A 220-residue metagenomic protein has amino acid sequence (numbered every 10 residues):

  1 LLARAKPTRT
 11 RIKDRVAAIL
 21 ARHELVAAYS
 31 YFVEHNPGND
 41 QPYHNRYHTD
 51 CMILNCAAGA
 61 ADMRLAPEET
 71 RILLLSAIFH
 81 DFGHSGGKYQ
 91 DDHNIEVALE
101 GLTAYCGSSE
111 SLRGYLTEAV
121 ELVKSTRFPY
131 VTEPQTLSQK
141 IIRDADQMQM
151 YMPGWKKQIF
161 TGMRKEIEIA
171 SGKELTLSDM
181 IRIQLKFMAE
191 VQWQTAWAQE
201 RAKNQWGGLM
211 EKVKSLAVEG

Functional and structural regions predicted by a protein language model:
L1-R15, G38, P42-Y47, L54-P67 (+3 more regions): Divalent metal-dependent phosphate-bond-processing catalytic cores, especially two-metal-ion Mg2+/Mn2+ enzymes that act
T10-H35, H48: Short alpha-helical hairpin
R22-A27, E110-V120, L177-S178: Short, surface-exposed acidic
C51-C56, H93-S108: An active-site-proximal "capping" alpha-helix that borders the catalytic cofactor pocket
M52, T70-G87, A98, V120-R127: His-Asp-centered metal-binding catalytic motifs of divalent-metal-dependent phosphohydrolases/nucleases
M63, Y89, L102-G114, E168: Inter-helical turn/loop segments and adjacent helix faces that build the functional surface of alpha-helical bundle
Q90-A98, Y115, L137: Short acidic-hydrophobic sequence patches enriched in Asp/Glu that either
